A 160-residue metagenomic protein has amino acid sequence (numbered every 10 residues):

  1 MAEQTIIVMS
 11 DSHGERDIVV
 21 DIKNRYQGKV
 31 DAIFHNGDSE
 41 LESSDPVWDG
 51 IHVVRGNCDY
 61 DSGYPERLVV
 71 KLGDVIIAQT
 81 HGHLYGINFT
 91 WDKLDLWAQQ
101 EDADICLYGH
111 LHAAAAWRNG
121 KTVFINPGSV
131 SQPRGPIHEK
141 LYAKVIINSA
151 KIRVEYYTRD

Functional and structural regions predicted by a protein language model:
A2-E3, V20-D21, E66, G73 (+2 more regions): Binuclear metal-dependent phosphoesterase catalytic core
A2-G73: Core catalytic region of metal-dependent phosphoesterases/phosphodiesterases, especially metallo-beta-lactamase-like
T5-D11, I76-H83, V123-G128, E155: Active-site-proximal beta-strand elements of phosphoester/diester hydrolases
H13-I18, S39-S44, C58-Y64, Y85-F89 (+2 more regions): Active-site environment of divalent metal-dependent phosphoester hydrolases
A32, I77, I105: Short, Asp-centered acidic motifs that coordinate Mg2+ and/or phosphate in catalytic or ligand-binding sites
Y60-E101, S131-G135: Active-site-proximal segments of metal-dependent phosphoesterases and phosphodiesterases across multiple
